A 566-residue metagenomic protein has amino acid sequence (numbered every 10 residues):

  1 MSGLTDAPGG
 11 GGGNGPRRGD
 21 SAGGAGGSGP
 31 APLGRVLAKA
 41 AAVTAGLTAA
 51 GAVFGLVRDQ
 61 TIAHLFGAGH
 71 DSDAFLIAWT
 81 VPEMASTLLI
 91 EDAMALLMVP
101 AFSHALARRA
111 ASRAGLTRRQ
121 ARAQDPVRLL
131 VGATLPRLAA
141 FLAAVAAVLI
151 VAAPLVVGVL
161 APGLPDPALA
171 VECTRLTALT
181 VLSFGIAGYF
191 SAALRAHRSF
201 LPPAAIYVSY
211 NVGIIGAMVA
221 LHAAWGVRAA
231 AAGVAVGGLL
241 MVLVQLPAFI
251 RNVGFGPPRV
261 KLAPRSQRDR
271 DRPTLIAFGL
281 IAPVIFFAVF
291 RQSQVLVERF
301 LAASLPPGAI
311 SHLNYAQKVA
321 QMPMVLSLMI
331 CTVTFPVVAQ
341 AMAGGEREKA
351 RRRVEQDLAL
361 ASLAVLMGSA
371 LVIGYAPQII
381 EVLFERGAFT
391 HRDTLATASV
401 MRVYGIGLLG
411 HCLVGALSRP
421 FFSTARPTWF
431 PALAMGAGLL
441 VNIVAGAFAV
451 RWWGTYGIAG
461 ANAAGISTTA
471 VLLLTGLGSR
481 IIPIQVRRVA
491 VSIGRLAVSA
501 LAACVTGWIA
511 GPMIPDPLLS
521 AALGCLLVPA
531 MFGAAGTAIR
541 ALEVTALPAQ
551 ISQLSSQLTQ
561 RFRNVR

Functional and structural regions predicted by a protein language model:
S2-D6, G19-D20, G511-R566: Membrane-proximal transmembrane or re-entrant/amphipathic helices at the cytosolic face
G3-G9, R18-L37, L246-R291, R480-G494 (+1 more regions): Interhelical loop/hinge segments that connect adjacent transmembrane helices in multipass membrane
K39-Q60, G237, M241, Q245-F249 (+2 more regions): Transmembrane helical elements of multi-pass membrane transporters/channels
E91-R118, L328-E346, S418: Helix-loop junctions and terminal segments of transmembrane helices in multi-pass membrane transport/translocation
V145-P165, A370-H391, I509: Short membrane-interface helical motifs at transmembrane helix boundaries in multi-pass membrane transporters
V151-L155, L164-F190, F389-L417: Alpha-helical transmembrane segments of multi-pass membrane proteins
S183-A205, I406-A437, F448, W452: Membrane-interface junctions at transmembrane-helix termini in multi-pass inner-membrane proteins
L201, N211-L243, P247, W429 (+3 more regions): Membrane-interface helix-loop junctions in multi-pass transport and translocation proteins
